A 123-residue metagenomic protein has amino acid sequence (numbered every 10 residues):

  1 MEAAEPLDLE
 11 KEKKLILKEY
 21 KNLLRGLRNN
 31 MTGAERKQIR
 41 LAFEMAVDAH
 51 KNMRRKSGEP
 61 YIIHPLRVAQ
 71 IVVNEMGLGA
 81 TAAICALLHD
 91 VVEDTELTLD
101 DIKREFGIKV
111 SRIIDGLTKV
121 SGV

Functional and structural regions predicted by a protein language model:
M1-V123: Active-site helical microenvironments for divalent-metal-assisted chemistry
